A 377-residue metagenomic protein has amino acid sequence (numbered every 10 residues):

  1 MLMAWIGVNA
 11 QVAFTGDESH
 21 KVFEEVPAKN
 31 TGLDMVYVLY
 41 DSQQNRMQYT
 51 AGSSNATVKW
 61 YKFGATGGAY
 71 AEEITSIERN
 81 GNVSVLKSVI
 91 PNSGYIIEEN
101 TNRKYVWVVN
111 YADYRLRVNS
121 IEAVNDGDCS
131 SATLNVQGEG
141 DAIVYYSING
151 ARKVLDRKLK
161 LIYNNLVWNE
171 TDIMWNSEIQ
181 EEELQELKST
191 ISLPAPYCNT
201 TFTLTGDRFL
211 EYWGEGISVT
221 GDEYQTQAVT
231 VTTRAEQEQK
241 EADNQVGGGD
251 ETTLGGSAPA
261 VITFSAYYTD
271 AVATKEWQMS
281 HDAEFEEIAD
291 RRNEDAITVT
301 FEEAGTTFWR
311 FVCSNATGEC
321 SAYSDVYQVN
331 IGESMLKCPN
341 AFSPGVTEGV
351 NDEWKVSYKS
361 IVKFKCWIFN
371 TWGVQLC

Functional and structural regions predicted by a protein language model:
M1-E18: Bacterial Sec-dependent N-terminal signal peptides
D34-L39, N119-T133, Q237-S265, P339-V346: Short beta-strand segments of immunoglobulin-like
N45-A51, A132-G138, T253-Y268, V350-V356: A short beta-strand segment in extracellular, disulfide-stabilized domains
N55-A56, R152-L166, Y268-F285, V362: Solvent-exposed loop segments of extracellular immunoglobulin-like
E73-I96, N169-F202, A289-F308: Solvent-exposed segments in extracellular or luminal domains encompassing
E98-V108, E182-Q185, A195-C198, G206-Q227 (+2 more regions): Short, exposed coil/turn segments at beta-strand boundaries within extracellular/luminal domains
V109-N125, D222-K240, D325-C338: Extracellular interdomain linker/stem segments of modular secreted and single-pass surface proteins
Y327-C377: Short loop/turn motifs at secondary-structure boundaries
